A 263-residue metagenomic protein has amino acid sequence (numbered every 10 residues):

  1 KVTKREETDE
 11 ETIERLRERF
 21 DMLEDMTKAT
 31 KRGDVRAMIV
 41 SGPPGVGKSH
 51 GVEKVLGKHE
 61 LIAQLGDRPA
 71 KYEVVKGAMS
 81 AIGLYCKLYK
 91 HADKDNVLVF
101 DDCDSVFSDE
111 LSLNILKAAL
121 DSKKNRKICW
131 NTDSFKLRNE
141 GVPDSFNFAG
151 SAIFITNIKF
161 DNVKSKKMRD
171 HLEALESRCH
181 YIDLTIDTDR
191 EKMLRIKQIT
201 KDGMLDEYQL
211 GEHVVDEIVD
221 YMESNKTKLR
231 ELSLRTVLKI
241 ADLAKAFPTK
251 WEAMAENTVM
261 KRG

Functional and structural regions predicted by a protein language model:
V2-G33: N-terminal pre-Walker A segment at the start of P-loop NTPase domains
R32-V52: Walker A/P-loop nucleotide-binding motif
E60-N96, D104-D109: AAA+/P-loop NTPase substrate/partner-engagement loops
R68-A70, K94-N96, F148-S151, A174-H180: Short glycine-/polar-rich loops that comprise or flank the Walker A/P-loop and associated switch/sensor motifs
D102, N131-R138, A149-K166, T185-I186: A short beta-strand-to-loop transition that corresponds to the Sensor-1 phosphate-sensing loop of AAA+ P-loop ATPases
S108-F148, N157: Conserved catalytic/switch belt of AAA+ P-loop NTPases
K166-D187: A short helix-turn-beta junction within AAA+ P-loop NTPase domains corresponding to the substrate/partner-engaging
K192-M260: Conserved AAA+ ATPase small/helical "lid" subdomain
